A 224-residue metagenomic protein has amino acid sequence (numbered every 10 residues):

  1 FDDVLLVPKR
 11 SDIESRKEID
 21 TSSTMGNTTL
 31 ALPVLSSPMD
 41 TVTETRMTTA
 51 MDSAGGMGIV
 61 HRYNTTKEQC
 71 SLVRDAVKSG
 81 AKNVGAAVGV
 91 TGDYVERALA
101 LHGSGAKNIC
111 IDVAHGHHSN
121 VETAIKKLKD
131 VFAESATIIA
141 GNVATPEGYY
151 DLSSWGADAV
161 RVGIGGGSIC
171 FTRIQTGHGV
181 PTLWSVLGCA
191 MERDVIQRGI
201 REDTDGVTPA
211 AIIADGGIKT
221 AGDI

Functional and structural regions predicted by a protein language model:
F1-V34: An N-cap/entry alpha-helix motif that binds or orients negatively charged groups
V42-I224: Alpha/beta enzyme core
